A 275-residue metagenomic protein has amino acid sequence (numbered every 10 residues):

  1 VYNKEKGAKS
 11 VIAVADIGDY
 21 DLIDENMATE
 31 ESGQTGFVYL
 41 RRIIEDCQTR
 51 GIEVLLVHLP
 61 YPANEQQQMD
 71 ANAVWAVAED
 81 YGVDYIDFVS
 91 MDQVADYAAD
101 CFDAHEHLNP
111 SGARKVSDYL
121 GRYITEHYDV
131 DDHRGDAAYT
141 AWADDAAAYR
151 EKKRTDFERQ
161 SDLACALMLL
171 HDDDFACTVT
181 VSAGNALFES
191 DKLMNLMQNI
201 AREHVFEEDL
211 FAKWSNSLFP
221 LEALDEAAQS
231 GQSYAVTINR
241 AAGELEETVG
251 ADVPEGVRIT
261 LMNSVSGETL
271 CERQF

Functional and structural regions predicted by a protein language model:
V1-R50, R134-K153: Secreted/periplasmic serine-hydrolase-like ester/acetyl group-modifying domain
N26-G33, H58-N64, C101-S111, K152-K153: Second-shell loop/turn segments in exported
I43-Q67: Active-site segments of SGNH/GDSL-like serine hydrolases that catalyze O-acetyl group transfer/hydrolysis on lipids
Q48-L55, Y81-D84, D172-C177: Loop/turn elements at helix/coil->beta-strand transitions in domains of secreted/extracellular proteins
V57-Y61, F88-M91, N109, T180-G184: Active-site-proximal beta-strand/loop segments in catalytic clefts of secreted hydrolases
N64-Q68, A95-A99, A186-K192: Extracytoplasmic/secreted cell-surface and envelope-processing proteins
Q68-W142: C-terminal regions of proteins
R154-F175, T180-F275: Short acidic-hydrophobic catalytic motif
